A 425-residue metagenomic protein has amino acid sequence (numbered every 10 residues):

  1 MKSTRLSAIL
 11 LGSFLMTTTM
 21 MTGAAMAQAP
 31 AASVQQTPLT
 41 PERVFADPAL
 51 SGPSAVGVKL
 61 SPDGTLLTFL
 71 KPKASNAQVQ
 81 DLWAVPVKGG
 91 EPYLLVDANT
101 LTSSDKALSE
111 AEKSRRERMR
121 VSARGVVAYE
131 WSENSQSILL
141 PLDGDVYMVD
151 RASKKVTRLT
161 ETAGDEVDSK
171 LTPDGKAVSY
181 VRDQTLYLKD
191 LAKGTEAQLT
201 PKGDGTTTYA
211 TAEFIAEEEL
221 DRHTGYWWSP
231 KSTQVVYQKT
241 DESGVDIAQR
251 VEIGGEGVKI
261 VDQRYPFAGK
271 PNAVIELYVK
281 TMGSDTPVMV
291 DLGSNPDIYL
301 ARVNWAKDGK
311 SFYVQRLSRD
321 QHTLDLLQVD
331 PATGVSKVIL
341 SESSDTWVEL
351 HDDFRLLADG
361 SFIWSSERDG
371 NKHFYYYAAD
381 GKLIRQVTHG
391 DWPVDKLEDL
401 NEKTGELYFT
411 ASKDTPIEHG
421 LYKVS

Functional and structural regions predicted by a protein language model:
M1-L6: N-terminal secretory signal peptides that target proteins for export/translocation
I9-S425: Beta-propeller folds
